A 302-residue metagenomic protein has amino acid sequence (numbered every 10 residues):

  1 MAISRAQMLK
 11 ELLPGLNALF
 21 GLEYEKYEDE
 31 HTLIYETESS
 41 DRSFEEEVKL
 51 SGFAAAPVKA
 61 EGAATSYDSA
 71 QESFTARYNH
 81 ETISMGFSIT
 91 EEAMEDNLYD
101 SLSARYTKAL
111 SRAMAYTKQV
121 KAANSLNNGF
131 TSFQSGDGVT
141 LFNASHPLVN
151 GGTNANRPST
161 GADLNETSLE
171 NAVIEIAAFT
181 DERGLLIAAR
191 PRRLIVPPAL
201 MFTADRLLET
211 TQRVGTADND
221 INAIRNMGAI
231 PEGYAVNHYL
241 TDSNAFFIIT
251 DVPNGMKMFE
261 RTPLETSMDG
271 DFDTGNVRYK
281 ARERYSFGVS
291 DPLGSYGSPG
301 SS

Functional and structural regions predicted by a protein language model:
M1-Y27: N-terminal alpha-helical "arm" segments
A2-K10, F142-D181, A188-R193, A199-S302: Sequence/fold signature of self-assembling virion shell proteins
L19, E30, Q71-E72, F179 (+1 more regions): Short alpha-helical segments and helix-capping/turn motifs at coil-helix boundaries
E25-I83: Assembly/oligomerization interface modules of large self-assembling protein complexes
T75-A76, E182-G184: A generic local secondary-structure boundary/capping motif
T75-F133, L194, Y279-A281: Long, contiguous amphipathic alpha-helices that act as assembly "spine/axial" helices in icosahedral shell and virion
N79, L102, Y106, G161-S168 (+1 more regions): Short, contiguous, pocket-lining structural segments that sit at or immediately flank catalytic/ligand-binding sites
N128-P147: Charge-rich, acidic-biased intrinsically disordered regions
